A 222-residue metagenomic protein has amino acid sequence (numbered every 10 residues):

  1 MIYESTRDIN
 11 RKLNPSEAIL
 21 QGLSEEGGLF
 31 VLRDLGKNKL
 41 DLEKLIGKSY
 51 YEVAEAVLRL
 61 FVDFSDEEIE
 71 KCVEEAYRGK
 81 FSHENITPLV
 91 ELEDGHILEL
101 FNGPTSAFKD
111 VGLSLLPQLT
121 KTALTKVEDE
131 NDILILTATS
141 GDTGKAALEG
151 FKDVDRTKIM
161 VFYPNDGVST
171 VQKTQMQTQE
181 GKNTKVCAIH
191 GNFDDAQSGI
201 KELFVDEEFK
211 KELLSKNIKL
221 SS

Functional and structural regions predicted by a protein language model:
M1-S222: PLP-dependent amino-acid enzyme catalytic core
